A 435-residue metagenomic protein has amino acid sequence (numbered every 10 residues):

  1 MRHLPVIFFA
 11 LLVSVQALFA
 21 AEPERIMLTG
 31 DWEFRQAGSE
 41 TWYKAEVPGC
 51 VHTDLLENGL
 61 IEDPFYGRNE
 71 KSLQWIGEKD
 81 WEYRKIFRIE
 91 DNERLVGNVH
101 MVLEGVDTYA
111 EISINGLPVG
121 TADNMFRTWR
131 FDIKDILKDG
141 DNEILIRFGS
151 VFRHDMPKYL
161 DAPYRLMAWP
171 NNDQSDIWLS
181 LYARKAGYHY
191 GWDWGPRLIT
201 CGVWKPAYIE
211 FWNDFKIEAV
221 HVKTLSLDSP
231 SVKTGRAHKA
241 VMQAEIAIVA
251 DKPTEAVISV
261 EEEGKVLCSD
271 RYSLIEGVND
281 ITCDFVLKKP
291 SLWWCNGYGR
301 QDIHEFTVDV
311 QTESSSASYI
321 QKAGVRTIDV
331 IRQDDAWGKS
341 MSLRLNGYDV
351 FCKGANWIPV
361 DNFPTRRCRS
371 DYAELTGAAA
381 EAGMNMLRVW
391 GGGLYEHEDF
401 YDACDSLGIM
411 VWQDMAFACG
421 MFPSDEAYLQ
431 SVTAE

Functional and structural regions predicted by a protein language model:
M1-L387, S406: Secreted/periplasmic carbohydrate-active enzymes, especially glycoside hydrolases
S72, C368, D425-V432: Residue-level preference for long, well-ordered alpha-helices that form the structural scaffold of enzyme catalytic
D123-W129, G392-E396, S431-E435: Short, glycine/acidic-rich beta->alpha junctions
I146-F152, F417-M421, E435: Short, basic, helix/turn surface patches
Q333-M341, H397-D399, S431-E435: Alpha-helical scaffolding within the catalytic cores of extracellular/periplasmic polymer-degrading hydrolases
M386-Q430: Aromatic-lined substrate-binding rim segments of carbohydrate-active enzymes
